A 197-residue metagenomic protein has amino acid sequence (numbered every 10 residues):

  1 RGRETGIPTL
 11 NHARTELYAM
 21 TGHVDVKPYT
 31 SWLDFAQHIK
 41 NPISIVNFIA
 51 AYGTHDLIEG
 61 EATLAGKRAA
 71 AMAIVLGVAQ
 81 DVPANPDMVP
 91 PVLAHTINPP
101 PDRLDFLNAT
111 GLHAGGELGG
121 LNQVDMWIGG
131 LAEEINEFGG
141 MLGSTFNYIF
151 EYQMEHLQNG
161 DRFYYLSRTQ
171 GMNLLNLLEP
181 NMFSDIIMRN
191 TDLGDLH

Functional and structural regions predicted by a protein language model:
R1-H197: Terminal regions of secretory-pathway proteins
